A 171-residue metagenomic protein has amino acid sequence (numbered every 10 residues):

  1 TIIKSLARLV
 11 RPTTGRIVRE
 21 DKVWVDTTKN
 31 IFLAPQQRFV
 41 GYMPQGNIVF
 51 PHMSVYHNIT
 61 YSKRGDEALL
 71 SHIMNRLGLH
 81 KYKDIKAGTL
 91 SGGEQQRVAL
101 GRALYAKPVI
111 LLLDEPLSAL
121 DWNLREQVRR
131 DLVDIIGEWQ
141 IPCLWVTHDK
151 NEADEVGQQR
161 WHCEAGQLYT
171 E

Functional and structural regions predicted by a protein language model:
A7: Helix-to-loop junction immediately C-terminal to a conserved catalytic motif
G15-T27: Conserved ABC transporter NBD signature motif
W24-G41: ABC ATPase NBD coupling module
K86-L90, E94-Q96: Conserved ABC ATPase signature
Y105-V109: A short, proline-enriched helix->beta-strand linker immediately N-terminal to the Walker B motif in ABC-type P-loop
L111-E115: Catalytic Walker B motif of ABC-type/P-loop ATPase nucleotide-binding domains
Q140-V146: Conserved H-loop
